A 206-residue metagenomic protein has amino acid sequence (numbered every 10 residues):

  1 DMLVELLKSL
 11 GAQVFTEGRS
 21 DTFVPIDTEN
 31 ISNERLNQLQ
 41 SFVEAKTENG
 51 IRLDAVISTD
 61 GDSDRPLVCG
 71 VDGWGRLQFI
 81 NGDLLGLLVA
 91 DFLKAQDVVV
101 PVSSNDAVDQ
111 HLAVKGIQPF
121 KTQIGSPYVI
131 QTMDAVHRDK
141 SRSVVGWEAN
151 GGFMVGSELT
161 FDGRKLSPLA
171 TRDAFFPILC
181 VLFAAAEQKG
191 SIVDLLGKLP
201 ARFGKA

Functional and structural regions predicted by a protein language model:
M2-L6, I26-E29, P66-D72, D91-F92 (+3 more regions): Short acidic, glycine/serine/threonine-rich loops at helix termini
L3-V71: N-terminal small/polar loop signature for handling phosphorylated ligands or for N-terminal nucleophile
V4, K8, L36-E44, G86-D91 (+3 more regions): Predominant activation on well-ordered alpha-helical scaffold segments within soluble catalytic domains
L7, V14, V68, A90 (+3 more regions): Generic structural hydrophobic/aromatic packing signal, biased to beta-strands
S9, N49, F92-L93, D139: Alpha-helix C-cap/termination motif
I31-R35, N81-G82, T122-G125: Phosphate/oxyanion-binding active-site loops and adjacent basic polyanion-contact surfaces
L53-A55, G61, G75-Q78, A95-A206: Phosphate-binding and adjacent anionic-ligand microenvironments
G73-F92: Cysteine protease catalytic core and zymogen-processing segment of caspase-like enzymes
